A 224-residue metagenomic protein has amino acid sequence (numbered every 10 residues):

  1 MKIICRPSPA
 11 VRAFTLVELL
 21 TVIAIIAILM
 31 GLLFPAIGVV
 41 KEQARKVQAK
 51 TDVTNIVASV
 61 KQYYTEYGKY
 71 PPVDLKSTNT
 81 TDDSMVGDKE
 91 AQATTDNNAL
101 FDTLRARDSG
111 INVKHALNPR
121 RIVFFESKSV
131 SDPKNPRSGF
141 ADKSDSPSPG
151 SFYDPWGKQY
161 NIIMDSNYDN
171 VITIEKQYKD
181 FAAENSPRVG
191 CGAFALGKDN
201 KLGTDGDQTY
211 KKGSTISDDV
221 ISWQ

Functional and structural regions predicted by a protein language model:
M1-F14: N-terminal leader/signal peptides at the extreme start of proteins
P9-V11, A24-L29, T95-A99, S151: N-terminal functional modules and adjacent low-complexity/disordered segments of proteins
V11-V40, R45, A49-V53: N-terminal single-pass transmembrane signal-anchor helix
K46, K50-Q224: N-terminal pilin/flagellin-like segments and related low-complexity appendage regions
